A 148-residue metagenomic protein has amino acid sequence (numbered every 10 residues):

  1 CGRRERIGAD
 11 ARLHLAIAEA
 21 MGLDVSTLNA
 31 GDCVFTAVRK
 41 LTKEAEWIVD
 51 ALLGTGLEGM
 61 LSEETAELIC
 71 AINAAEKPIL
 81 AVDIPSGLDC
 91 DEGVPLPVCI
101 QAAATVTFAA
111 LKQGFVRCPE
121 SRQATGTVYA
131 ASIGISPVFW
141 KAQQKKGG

Functional and structural regions predicted by a protein language model:
C1-W47, L53, M60-E63: A cross-family phosphate/adenosyl-ligand binding-site feature
A45-G148: YjeF_N-associated NAD(P)HX repair module
